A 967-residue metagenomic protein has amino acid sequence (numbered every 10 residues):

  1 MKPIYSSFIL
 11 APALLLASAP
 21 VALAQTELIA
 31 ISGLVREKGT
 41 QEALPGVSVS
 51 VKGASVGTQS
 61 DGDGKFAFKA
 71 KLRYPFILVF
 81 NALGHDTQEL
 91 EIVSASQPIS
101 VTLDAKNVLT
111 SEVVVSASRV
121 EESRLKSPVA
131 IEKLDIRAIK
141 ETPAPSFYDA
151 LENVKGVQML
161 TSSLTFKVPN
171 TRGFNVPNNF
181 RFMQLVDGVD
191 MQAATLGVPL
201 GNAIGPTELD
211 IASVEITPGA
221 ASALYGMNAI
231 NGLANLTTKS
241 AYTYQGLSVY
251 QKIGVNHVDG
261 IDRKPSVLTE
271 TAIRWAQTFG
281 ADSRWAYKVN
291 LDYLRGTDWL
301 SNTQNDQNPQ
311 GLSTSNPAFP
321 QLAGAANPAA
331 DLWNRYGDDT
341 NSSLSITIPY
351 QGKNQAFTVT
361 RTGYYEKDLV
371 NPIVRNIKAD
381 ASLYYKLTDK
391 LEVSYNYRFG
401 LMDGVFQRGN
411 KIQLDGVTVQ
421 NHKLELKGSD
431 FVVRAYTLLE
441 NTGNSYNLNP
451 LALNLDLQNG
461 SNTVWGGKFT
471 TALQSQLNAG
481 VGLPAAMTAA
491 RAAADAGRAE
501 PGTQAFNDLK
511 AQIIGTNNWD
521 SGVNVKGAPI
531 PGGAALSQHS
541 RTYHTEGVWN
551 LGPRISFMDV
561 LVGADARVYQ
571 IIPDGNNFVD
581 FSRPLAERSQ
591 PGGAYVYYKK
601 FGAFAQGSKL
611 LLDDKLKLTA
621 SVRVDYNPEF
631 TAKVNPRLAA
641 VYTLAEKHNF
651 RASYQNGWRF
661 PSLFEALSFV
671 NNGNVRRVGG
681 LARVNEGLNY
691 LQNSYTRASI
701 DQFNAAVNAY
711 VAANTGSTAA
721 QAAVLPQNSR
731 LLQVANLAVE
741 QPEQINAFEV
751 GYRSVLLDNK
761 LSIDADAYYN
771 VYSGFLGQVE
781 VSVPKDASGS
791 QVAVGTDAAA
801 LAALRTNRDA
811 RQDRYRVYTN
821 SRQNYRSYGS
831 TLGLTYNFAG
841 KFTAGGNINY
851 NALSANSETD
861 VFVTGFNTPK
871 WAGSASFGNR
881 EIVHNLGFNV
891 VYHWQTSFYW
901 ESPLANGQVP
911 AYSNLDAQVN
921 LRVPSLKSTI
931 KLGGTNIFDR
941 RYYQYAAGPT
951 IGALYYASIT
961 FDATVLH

Functional and structural regions predicted by a protein language model:
L28, L34-T40, P45-K52, I77-H85 (+2 more regions): Short, acidic, small-residue-rich periplasmic hinge/interaction motif at the N-terminus of Gram-negative outer-membrane
A67-K69, V189-A220, I273: Short acidic/polar hinge/loop motifs at secondary-structure boundaries that mediate gating or recognition
K69, S123, I131, Y148-A193 (+1 more regions): Extracytoplasmic beta-strand/coil segments of soluble accessory domains associated with Gram-negative outer-membrane
P98-T102, F147-A150, K167-G173, F182-L185 (+4 more regions): N-terminal periplasmic accessory domains that precede and gate Gram-negative outer-membrane beta-barrel machines
M183, S213, T217, L233-K239 (+4 more regions): Predominantly transmembrane beta-strands of Gram-negative outer membrane beta-barrel pores used for transport
A276-G280, R284-W285, D292-G296, V374 (+7 more regions): Conserved C-terminal beta-signal and adjacent last beta-strands/turns of outer-membrane beta-barrel proteins
T437-L439, A494-K617, A802-D813, V817-Y825 (+3 more regions): Outer-membrane beta-barrel transmembrane domain signature of Gram-negative proteins, especially the mid-to-C-terminal
L610-D614, K760-W900, S958-T960, V965-H967: Gram-negative outer-membrane beta-barrel transporters
